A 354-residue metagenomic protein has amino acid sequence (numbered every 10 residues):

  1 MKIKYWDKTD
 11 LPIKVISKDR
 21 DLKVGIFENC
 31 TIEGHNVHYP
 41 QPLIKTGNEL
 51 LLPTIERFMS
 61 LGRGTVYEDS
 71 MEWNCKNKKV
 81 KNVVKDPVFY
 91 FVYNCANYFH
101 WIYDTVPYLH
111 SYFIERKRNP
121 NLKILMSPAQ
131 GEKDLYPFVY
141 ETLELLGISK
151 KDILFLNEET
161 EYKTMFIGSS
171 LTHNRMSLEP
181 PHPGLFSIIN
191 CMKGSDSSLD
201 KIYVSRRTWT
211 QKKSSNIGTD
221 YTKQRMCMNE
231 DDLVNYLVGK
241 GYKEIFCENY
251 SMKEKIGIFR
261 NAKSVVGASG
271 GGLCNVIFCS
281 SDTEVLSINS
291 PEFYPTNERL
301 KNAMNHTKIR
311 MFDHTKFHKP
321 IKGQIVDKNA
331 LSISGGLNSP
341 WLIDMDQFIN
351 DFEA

Functional and structural regions predicted by a protein language model:
M1-A354: The feature primarily captures lumenal catalytic ectodomains of type II secretory-pathway glycosyltransferases
